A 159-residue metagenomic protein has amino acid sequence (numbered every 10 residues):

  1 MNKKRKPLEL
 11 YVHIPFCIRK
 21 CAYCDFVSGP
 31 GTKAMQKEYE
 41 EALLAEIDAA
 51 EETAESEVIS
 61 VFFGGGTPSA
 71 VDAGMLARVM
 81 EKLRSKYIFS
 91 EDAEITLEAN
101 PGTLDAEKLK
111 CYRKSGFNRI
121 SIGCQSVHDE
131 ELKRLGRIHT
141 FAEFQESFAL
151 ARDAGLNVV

Functional and structural regions predicted by a protein language model:
M1-K3, R19, F63, S85: Generic cytosolic/nucleocytoplasmic N-terminal low-complexity/intrinsically disordered segments
M1-Y11, F26, A54-E55: N-terminal [4Fe-4S]-dependent radical SAM core
K4, P15, L150-R152: Short glycine/proline-enriched loop/turn "hinge" motifs that connect secondary-structure elements and lie
P7-E9, C21, E94: Structural motif
V12-I14, C124: Alpha/beta-hydrolase
P15-S28: Local cysteine-cluster metal-coordination motifs and their immediate loop/turn environment, predominantly Fe-S cluster
S28-A54, V58-V159: Conserved non-cysteine loop/helix-boundary elements of the Radical SAM core domain that shape
